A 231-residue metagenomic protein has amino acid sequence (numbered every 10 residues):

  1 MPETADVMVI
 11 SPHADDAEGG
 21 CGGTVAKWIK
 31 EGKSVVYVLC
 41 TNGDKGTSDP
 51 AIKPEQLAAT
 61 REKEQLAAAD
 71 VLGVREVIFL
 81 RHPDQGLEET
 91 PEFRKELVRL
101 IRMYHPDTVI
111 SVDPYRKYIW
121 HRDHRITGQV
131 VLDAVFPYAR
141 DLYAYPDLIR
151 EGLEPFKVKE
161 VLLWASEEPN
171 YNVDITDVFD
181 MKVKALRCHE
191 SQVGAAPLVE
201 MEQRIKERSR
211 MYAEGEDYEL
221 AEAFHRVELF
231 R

Functional and structural regions predicted by a protein language model:
M1-I10, E88-R231: Metal-dependent de-N-acetylase/amidase catalytic core
M1-Y104, H225: Active-site rim/loop-helix segments in enzyme catalytic domains that contact anionic ligands
